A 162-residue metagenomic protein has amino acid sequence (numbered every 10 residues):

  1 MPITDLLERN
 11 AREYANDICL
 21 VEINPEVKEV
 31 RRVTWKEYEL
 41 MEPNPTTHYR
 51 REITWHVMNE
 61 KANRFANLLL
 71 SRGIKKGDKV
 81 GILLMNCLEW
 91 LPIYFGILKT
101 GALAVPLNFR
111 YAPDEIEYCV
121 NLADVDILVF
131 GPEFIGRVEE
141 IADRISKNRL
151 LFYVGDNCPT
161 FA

Functional and structural regions predicted by a protein language model:
L6, S71-R72, K99-A162: Structural core segment of the AMP-binding/adenylate-forming
C19-C87, L91-Y94, A112-E117, A162: Conserved AMP-binding/adenylate-forming core of the ANL superfamily
